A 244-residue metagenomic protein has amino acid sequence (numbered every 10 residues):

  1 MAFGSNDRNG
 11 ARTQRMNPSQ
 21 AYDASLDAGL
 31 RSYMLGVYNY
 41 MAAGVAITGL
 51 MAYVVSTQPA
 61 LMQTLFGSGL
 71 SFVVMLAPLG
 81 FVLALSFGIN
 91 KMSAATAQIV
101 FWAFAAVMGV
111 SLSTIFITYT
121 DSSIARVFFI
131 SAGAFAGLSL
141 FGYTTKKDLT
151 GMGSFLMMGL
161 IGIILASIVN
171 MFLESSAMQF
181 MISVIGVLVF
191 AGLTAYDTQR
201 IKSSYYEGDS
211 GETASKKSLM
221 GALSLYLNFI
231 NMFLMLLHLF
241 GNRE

Functional and structural regions predicted by a protein language model:
M1-E244: A hydrophobic alpha-helical transmembrane-helix feature that marks the membrane cores and membrane-interface segments
